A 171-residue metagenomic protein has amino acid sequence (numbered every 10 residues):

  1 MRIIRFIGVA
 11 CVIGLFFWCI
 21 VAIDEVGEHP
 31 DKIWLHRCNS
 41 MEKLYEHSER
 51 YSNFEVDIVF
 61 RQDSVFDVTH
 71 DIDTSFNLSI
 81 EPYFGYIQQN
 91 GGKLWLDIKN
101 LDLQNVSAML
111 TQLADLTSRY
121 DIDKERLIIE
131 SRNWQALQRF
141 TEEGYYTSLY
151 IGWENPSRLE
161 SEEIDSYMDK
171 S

Functional and structural regions predicted by a protein language model:
R2-S171: Phosphate-group recognition and catalysis centered on beta-loop-alpha active-site segments
